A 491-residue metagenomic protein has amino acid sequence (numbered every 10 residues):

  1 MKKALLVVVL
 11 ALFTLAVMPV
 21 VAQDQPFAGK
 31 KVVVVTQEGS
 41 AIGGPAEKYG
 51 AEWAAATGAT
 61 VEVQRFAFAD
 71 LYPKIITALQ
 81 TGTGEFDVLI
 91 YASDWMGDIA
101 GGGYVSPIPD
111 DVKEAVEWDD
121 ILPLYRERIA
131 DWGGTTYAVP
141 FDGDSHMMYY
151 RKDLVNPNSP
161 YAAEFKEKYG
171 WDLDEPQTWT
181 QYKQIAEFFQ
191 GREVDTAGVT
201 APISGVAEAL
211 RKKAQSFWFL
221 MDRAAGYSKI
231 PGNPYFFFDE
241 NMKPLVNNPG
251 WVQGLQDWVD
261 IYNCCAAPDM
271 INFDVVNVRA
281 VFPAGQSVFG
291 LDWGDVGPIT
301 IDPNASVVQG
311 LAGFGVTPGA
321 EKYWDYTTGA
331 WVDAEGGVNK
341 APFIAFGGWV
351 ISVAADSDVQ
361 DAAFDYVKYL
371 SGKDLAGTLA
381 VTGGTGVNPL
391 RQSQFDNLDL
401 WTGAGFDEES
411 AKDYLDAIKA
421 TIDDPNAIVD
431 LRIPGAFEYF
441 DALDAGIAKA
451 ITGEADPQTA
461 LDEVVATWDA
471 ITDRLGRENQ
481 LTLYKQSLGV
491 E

Functional and structural regions predicted by a protein language model:
M1-V33, A55, T60, D462 (+1 more regions): Short, low-complexity disordered leader/linker segments with a strong preference for bacterial N-terminal type II
D24-P26, S93-Y149, N156, G198-T200 (+6 more regions): Hinge/lid segment of periplasmic solute-binding proteins
P26-K48, F66-A69, D144, P434: Extracytoplasmic "Venus flytrap"
V33, K48-L124, R128-D131, T135-A138 (+4 more regions): Extracytoplasmic "Venus flytrap"/periplasmic binding protein-like
Y49, S216-N233, V252-D365: Extracytoplasmic/periplasmic substrate-binding proteins
A55, V112-V116, A130-W218, I230-N272 (+2 more regions): Helix-loop-helix "hinge/cap" segment bordering the ligand-binding cleft or interdomain interface
P109-I121, A163-D174, L210, Y227-Q253 (+5 more regions): Short, solvent-exposed loop/beta-turn-alpha elements that line the ligand-binding surface or hinge of extracytoplasmic
V296-V307, A320-A445, Q480-K485, E491: C-terminal lobe and pocket-closing loops of periplasmic/extracytoplasmic Venus-flytrap solute-binding proteins
